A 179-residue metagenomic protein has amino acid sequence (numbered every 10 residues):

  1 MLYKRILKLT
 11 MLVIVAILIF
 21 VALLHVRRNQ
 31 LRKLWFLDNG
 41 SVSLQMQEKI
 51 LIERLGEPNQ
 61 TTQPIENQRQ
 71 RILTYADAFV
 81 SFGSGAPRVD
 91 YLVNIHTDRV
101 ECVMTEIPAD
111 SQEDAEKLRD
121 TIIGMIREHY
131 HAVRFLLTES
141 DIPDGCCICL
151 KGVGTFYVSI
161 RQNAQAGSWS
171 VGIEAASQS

Functional and structural regions predicted by a protein language model:
M1-I6: Short, Lys/Arg-rich N-terminal segment immediately upstream of the first membrane anchor
K8-H25: Hydrophobic membrane-insertion alpha-helices, especially the h-region of bacterial N-terminal signal peptides
I14, K49, H129-V133: Short, flexible helical or helix-coil boundary motifs
R27-H96: N-terminal leader/targeting segments
N59-Q60, P87-Y91, A132-E139, G154-I160 (+1 more regions): Generic structural motif
Q63-R69, I95-T97, L137-P143, Q162-G167: Short, ordered beta-strand-loop transition motifs
F79, G83-D144: Long, charged/polar, surface-exposed segments that mediate recognition or autoinhibition
E106-D110, S140-S179: An acidic-aromatic pocket/loop used at catalytic or ligand-binding sites
